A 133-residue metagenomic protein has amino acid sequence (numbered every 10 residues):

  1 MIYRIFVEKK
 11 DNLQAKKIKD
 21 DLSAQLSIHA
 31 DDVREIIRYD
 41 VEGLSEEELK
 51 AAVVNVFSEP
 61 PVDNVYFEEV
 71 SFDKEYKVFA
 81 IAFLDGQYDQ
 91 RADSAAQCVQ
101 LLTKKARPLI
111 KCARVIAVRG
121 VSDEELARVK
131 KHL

Functional and structural regions predicted by a protein language model:
M1-L133: Core nucleic-acid recognition elements
